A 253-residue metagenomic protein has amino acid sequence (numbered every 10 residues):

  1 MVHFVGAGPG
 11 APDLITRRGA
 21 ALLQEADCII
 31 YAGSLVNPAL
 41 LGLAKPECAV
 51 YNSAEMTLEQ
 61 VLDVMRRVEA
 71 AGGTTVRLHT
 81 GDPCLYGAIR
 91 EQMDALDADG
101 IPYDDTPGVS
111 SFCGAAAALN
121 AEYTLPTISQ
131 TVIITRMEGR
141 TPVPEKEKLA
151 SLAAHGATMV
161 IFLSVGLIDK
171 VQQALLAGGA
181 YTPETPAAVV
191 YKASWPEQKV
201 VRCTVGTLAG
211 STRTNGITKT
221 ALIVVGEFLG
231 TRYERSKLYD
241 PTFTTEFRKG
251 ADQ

Functional and structural regions predicted by a protein language model:
M1-V109, G114: Class I S-adenosyl-L-methionine
V2, Q60, A71-T75, T131 (+2 more regions): A contiguous loop/helix-start segment that scaffolds small-molecule binding in enzyme catalytic cores
D13-R18, N37-P38, L62-D63, N120-A121 (+3 more regions): A generic local structural motif
A20, G42, R67, T124-L125 (+3 more regions): Short secondary-structure boundary/capping segments
A26-D27, A95-P102, P126, L208-I217: Structural recognition of alpha->loop->beta junctions
L43-A44, D63-V64, A116-N120, R136-M137 (+1 more regions): Short secondary-structure transition/capping segments
C84-H155, K199-R202: Class I SAM-dependent methyltransferase SAM-binding "motif I" and its flanking Rossmann-like core
